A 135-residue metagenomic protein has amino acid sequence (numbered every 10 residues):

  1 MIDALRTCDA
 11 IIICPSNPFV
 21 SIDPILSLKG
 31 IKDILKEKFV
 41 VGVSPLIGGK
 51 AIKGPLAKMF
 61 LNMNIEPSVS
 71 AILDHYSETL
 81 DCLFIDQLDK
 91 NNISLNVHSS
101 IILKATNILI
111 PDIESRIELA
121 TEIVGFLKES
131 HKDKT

Functional and structural regions predicted by a protein language model:
M1-D3, I31-K32, I72-L73: A generic local secondary-structure boundary/capping motif
M1-L26: Internal active-site segments that recognize and position negatively charged phosphoryl groups and nucleotide moieties
L5-R6, L35, S77: A short, aliphatic-rich alpha-helical micro-motif
D9-I12, F39, C82: Structural motif
C14, G42-V43, I85, A105: General beta-strand structural signal in soluble alpha/beta enzymes
S16-V20, L46-G48, D89: Short glycine-rich anion-binding loops that position phosphate/pyrophosphate groups of nucleotides and phosphorylated
D23-M63: Redox- and metal-dependent alpha/beta enzyme cores, enriched for Fe-S-associated oxidoreductases and cofactor-handling
K53-T135: C-terminal functional extensions of proteins
